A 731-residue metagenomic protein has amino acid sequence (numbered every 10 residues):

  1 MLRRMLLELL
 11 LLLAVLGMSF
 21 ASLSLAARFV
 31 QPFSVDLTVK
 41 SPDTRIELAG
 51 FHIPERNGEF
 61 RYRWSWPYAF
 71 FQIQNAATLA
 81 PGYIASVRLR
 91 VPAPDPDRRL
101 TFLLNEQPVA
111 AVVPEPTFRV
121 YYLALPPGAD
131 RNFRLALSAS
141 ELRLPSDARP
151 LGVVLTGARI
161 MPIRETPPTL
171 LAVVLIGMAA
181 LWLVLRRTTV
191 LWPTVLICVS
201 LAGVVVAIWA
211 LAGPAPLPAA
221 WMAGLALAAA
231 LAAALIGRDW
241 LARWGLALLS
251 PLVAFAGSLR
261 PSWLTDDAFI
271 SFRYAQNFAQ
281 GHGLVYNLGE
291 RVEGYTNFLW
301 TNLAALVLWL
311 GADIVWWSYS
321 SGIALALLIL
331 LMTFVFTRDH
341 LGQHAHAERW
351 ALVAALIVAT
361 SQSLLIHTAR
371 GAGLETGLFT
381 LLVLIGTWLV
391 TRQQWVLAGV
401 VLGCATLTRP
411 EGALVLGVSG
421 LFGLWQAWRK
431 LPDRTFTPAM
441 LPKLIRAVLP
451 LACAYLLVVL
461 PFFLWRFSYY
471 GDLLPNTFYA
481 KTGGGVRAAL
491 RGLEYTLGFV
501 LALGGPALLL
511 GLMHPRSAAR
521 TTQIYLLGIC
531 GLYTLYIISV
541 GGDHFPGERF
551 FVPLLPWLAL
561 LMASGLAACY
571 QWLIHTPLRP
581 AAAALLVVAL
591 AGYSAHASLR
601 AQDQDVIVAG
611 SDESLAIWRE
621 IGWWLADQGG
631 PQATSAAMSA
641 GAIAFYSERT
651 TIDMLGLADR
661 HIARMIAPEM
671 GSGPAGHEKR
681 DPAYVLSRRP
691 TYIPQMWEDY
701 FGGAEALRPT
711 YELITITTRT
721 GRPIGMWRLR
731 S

Functional and structural regions predicted by a protein language model:
M1-L13, T189-T194, R238-L246, I445-R446 (+1 more regions): N-terminal membrane topogenic signal
L6-G82, R90-D97, E141-G177, L183-V184 (+1 more regions): Glycan-recognition and processing domains
A26-A27, G50, R56-G58, Y62 (+3 more regions): Membrane-proximal envelope and lipid/glycan-remodeling enzymes
I84, N132-R134, F334: Short, conserved beta-strand segments of beta-strand-rich sandwich/propeller modules, principally
D95-P108: Short, surface-exposed beta-strand/strand-loop-strand elements in extracellular ectodomains
V109-A129: Extracellular carbohydrate recognition and processing domains and analogous Trp-centered ligand-binding platforms
P126-A139: Noncatalytic modules at the cell exterior or secretory-pathway interfaces, chiefly beta-strand-rich lectin/adhesion
G177-V184, W221-A233: Short, compositionally biased pre-sequence/patch detector
